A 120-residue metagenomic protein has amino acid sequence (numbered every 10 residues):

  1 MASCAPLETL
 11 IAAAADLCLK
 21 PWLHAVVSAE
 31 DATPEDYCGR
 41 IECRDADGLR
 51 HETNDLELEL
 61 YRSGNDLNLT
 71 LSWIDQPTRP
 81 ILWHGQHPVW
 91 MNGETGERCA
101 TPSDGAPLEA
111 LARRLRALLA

Functional and structural regions predicted by a protein language model:
M1-E57: Negatively charged, low-complexity tracts enriched in Asp/Glu with abundant Ser/Thr
E30, I81-L82, M91, R98: Amphipathic alpha-helical interaction segments
G39, G48, G64, G85 (+2 more regions): Residue-identity detector for glycine
T53, T70-S72, T95, A120: Generic alpha-helix signal with a bias toward terminal, lower-confidence helices and secondary-structure junctions
L56-H84: Short, conserved beta-strand/beta-arch hydrophobic-aromatic motifs that form part of recognition grooves or interface
H87-A120: Ampiphathic alpha-helical segments that act as solvent-exposed interaction surfaces
